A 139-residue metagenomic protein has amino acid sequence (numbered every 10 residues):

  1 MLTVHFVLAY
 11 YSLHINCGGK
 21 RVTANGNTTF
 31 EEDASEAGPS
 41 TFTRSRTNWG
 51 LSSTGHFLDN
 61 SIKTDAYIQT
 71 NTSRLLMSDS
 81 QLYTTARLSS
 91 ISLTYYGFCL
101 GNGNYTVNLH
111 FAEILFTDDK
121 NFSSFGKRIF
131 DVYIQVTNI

Functional and structural regions predicted by a protein language model:
M1-I139: Compositionally biased, intrinsically disordered or flexible polar/acidic segments
